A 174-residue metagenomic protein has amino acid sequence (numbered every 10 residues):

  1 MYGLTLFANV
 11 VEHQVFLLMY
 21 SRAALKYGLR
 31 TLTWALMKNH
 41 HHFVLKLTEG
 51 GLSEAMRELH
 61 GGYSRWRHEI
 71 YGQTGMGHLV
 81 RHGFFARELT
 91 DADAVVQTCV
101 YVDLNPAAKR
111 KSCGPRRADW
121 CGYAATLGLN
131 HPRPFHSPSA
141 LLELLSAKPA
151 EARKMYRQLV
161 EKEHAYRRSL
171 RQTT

Functional and structural regions predicted by a protein language model:
M1-M37, K46-T174: Short Pro-Cys-Gly-centered "Cys-loop" motif that presents a nucleophilic cysteine in a tight turn
H42-V44: N-terminal functional module of multi-domain proteins
